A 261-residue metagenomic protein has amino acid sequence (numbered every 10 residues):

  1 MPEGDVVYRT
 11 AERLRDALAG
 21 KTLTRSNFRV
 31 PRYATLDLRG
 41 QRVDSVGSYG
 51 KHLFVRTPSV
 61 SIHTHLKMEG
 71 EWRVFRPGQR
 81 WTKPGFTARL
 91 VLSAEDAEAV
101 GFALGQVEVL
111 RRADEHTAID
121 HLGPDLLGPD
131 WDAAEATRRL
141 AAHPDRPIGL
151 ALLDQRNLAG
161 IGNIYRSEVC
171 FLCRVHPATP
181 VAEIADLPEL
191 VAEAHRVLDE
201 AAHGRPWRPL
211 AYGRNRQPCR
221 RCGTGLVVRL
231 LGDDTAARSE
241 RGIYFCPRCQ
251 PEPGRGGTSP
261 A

Functional and structural regions predicted by a protein language model:
M1-A261: Structured catalytic/nucleic-acid-binding cores of DNA maintenance enzymes
